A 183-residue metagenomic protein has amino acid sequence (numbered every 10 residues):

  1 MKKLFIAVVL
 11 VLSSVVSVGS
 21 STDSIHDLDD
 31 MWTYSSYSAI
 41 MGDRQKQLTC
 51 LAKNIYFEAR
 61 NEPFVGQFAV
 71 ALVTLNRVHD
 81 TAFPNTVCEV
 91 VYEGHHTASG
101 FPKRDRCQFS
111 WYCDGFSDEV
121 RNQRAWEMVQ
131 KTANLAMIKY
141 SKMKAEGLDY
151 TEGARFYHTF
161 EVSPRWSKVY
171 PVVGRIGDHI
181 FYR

Functional and structural regions predicted by a protein language model:
L4-S13: Sec-dependent N-terminal signal peptides
G19-R183: Bacterial extracytoplasmic/cell-wall-associated proteins, especially those involved in peptidoglycan
